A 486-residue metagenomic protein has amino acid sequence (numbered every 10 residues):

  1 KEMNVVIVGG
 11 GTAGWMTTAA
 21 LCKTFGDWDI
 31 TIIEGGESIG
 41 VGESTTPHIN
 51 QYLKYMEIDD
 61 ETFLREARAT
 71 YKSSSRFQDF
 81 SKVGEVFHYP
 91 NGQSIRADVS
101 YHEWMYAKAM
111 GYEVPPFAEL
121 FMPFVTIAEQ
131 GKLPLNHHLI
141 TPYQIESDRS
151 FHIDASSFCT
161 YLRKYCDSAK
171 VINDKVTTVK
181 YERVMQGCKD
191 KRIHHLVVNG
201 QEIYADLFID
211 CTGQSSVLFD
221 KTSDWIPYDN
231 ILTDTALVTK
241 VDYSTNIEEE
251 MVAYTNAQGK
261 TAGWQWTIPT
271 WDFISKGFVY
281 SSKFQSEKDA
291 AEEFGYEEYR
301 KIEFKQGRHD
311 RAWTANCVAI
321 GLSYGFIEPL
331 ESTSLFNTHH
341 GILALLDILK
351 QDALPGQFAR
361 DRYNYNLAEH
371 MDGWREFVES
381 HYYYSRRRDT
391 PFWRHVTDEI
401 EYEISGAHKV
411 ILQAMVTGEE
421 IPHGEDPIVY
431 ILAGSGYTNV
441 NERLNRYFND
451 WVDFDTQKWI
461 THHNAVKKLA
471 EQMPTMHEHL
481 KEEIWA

Functional and structural regions predicted by a protein language model:
N4-W28: N-terminal Rossmann-like FAD-binding beta1-loop-alpha1 element of flavoenzymes
M16, A20, H48, S157 (+2 more regions): Short amphipathic alpha-helical face segments that pack within enzyme cores and frequently flank/anchor catalytic
C22-V41: Glycine-rich FAD pyrophosphate-binding loop
I39-G131: Dinucleotide-binding Rossmann-like beta1-alpha1 core, especially the glycine-rich loop that anchors the ADP
Y71, D347-A486: Long, low-complexity C-terminal extensions of enzymes
E146-A290, I342: Predominantly flavin-linked oxidoreductase catalytic cores and closely associated redox partners
W271, Y280-S385: FAD/FMN-dependent oxidoreductases across multiple families
